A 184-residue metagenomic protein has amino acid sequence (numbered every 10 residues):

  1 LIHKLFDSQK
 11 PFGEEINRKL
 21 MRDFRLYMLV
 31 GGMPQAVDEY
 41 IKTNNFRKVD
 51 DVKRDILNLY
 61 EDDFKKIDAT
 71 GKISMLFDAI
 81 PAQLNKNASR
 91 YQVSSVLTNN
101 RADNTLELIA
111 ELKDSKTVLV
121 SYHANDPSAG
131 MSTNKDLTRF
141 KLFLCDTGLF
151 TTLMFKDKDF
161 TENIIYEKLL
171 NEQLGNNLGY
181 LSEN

Functional and structural regions predicted by a protein language model:
L1-L5: Conserved small helical "lid"/interfacial subdomain of P-loop NTPases
F6-N58: Amphipathic alpha-helical "lid/sensor" segments that cap RecA-like P-loop NTPase cores
D38-N184: Accessory nucleic acid-recognition modules appended to NTPase machines
